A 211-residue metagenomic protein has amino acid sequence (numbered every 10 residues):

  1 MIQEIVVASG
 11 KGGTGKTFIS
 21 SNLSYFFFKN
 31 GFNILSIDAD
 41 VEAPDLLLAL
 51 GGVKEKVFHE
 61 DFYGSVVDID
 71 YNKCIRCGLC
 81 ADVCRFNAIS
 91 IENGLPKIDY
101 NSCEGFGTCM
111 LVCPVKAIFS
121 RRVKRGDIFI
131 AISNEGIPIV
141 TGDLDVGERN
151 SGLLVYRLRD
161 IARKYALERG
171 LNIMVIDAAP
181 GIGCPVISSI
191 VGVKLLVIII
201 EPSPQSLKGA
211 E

Functional and structural regions predicted by a protein language model:
M1-N30, I34: Walker A (P-loop) phosphate-binding motif
G12, E60-F62, I200-S206: Short, acidic/turn-prone active-site loops that include or flank metal/cofactor- and phosphate-binding residues
F32-L46, R122-I128: Short beta-strand-centered segment that lines the nucleotide-binding/catalytic pocket of NTP-utilizing
G51-Y71: N-terminal glycine-rich dinucleotide-binding loop that anchors FAD/FMN and/or NAD(P) in oxidoreductases
D68-N87, K97-A117: Cysteine-centered iron-sulfur cluster-binding motifs in ferredoxin-type domains/subunits of redox enzymes
S102-S133, I137-T141: Hydrophobic alpha-helical segments and helix pairs
V115, V123-I130, L153-E211: Conserved catalytic-core segment of NTP-binding enzymes
D143-G152, P204: Flexible beta-alpha connector loops of hexameric P-loop NTPases
